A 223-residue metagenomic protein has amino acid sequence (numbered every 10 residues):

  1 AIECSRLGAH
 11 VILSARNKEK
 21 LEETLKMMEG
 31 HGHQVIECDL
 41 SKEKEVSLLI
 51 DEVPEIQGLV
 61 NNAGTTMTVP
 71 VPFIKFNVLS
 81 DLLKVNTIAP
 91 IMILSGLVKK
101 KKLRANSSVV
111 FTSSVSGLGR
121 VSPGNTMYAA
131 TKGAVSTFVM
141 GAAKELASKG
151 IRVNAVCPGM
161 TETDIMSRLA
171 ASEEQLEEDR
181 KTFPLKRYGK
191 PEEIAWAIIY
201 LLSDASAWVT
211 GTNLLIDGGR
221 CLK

Functional and structural regions predicted by a protein language model:
P70-V71, K75-L83, Q175, D179: Substrate-binding pocket helix/loop in short-chain dehydrogenase/reductase
L94, T131: Active-site helix of classical SDR
K99, K144-S148, A207: Alpha-helical segment proximal to the catalytic Tyr-Lys
S114: Residue(s) in the substrate-gating loop at a strand-loop-helix junction that position the organic substrate next
R120-A129, G141: Active-site loop-to-helix junction immediately N-terminal to the catalytic Tyr of the SDR YXXXK motif in Rossmann-fold
F183-I194: A conserved structural motif in NAD(P)-dependent oxidoreductases
I199, T210-K223: Short C-terminal tail/terminal secondary-structure segment of NAD(P)H-dependent dehydrogenase/reductase domains
